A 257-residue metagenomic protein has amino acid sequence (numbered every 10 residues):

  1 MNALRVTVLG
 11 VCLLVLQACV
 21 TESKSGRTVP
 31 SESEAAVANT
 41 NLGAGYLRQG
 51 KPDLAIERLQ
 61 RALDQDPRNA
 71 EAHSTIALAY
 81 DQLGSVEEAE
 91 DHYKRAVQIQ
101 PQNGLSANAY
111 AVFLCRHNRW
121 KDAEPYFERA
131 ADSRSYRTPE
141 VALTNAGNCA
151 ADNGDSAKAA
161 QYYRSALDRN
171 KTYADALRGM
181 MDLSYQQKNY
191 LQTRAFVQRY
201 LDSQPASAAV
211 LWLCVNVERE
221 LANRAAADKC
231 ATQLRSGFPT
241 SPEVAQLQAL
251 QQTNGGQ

Functional and structural regions predicted by a protein language model:
L13-A35, G256-Q257: Bacterial Sec signal peptide processing site at the extreme N-terminus
G26-R27, D202-Q257: Terminal, low-structured helical/coil segments at or just beyond the last alpha-helical repeat
S31, Q65, I99, S133-S135 (+3 more regions): Structural marker of alpha-solenoid helical repeat scaffolds
N41, T75, Q82, A109 (+4 more regions): Canonical tetratricopeptide repeat
R48, Q82-L83, R116-H117, S133 (+5 more regions): Register position in tetratricopeptide repeats
